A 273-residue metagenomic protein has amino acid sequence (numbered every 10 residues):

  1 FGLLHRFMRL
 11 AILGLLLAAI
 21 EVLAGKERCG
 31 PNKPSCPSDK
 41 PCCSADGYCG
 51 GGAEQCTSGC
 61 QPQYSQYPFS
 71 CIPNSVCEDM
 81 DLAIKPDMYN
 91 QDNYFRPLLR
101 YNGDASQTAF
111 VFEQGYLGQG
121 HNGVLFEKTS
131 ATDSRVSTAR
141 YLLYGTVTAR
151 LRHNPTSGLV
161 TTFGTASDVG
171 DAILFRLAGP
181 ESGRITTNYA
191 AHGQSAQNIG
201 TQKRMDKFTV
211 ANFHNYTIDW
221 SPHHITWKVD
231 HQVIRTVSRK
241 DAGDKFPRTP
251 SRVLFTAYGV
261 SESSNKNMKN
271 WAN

Functional and structural regions predicted by a protein language model:
F1-K26: Fungal secretory targeting signals
L23-G30, P37-T156: Low-complexity, Ser/Thr/Pro/Gly-rich disordered linker/stalk regions
S137-G145, R204-A211, K245-F246: Extracellular/lumenal carbohydrate-interaction signature centered on repeated Trp-anchored short motifs
V147-A149, N212-W220, I225-V229: Short tryptophan-centered beta-strand motifs in secreted/extracellular beta-sheet-rich domains of glycan-recognition
N154-G158, D168-V169, P222-H224: Extended, low-complexity, turn-rich repeat/linker tracts enriched in Gly/Pro/Ser/Thr and Asp/Glu that occur
F163-A191: Glycan-recognition/cleft segments
G193-F213: Short, aromatic/His-centered strand-loop micro-motif at the edge of beta-sheets
T226-N273: Aromatic sugar-binding interfaces of carbohydrate-active proteins
